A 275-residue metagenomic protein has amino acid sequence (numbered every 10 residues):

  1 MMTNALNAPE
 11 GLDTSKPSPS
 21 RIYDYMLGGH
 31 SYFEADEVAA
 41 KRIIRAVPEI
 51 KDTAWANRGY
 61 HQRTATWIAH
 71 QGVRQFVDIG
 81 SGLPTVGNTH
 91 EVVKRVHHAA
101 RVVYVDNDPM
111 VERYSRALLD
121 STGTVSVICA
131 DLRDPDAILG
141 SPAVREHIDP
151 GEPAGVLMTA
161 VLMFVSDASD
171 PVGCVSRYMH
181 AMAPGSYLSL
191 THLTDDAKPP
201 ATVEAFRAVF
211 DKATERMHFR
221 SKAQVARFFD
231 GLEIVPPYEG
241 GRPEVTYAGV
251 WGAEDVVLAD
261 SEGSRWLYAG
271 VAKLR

Functional and structural regions predicted by a protein language model:
M1-A130, D134-D136, G140-H147: Rossmann-like AdoMet
Y23, E233-E254: Conserved S-adenosyl-L-methionine
R133, L162-F164, L193-K198: Short "lid" loop at the C-terminus of a central beta-strand within the Rossmann-like core of SAM-dependent
P135-G140, F164-R177: A short, conserved alpha-helix within the catalytic core of class I
A154-M158, C174-V175, A181-L193: Conserved beta-strand signature within the Rossmann-like core of class I S-adenosyl-L-methionine
P199-A213: Short, glycine-/aromatic-enriched active-site segment of Class I SAM-dependent methyltransferases
E215-G241: Short alpha-helix
A248-R275: Core SAM-dependent methyltransferase catalytic element
